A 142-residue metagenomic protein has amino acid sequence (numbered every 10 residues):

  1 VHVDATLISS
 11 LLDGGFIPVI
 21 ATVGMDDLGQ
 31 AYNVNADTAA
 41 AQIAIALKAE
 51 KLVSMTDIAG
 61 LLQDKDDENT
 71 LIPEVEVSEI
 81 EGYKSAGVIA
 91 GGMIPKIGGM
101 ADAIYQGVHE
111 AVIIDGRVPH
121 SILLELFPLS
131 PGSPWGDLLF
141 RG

Functional and structural regions predicted by a protein language model:
V1-G142: C-terminal catalytic "cap/lid" subdomain
